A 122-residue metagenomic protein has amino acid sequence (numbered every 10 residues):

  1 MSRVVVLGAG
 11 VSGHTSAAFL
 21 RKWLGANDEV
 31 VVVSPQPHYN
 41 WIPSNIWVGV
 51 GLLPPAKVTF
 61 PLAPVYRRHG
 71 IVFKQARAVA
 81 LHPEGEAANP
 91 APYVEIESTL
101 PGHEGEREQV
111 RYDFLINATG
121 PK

Functional and structural regions predicted by a protein language model:
S2-Q75: Beta1-alpha1 glycine-rich phosphate/pyrophosphate-binding loop at the start of Rossmann-like nucleotide-binding domains
F73-K122: FAD-binding core/adjacent interface of flavoenzyme oxidoreductases
